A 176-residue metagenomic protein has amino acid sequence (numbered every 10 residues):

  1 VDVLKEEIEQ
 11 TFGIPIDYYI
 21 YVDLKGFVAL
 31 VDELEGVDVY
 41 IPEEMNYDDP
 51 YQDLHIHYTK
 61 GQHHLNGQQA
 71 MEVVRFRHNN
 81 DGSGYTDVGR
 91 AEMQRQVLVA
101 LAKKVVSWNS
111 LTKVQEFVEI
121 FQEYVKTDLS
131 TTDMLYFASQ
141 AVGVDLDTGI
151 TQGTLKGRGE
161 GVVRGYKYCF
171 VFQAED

Functional and structural regions predicted by a protein language model:
D2-E33, Q94-A102: CE4/NodB-like, metal-dependent polysaccharide N-deacetylase domain that modifies extracellular/periplasmic N-acetylated
K5, V28, Q115-V118, L135-A138: Generic structural signal for individual residues within well-ordered alpha-helical segments across diverse proteins
I8, F12-Y18, I56-G61, D81-G89 (+3 more regions): Second-shell loop/turn segments in exported
I16, D38-V39, N109-S110, L129 (+2 more regions): Secondary-structure boundary/capping signal
Y18-Y21, E72-V73, T151-T154: Structural recognition of the beta-strand scaffold that forms the well-ordered cores of secreted hydrolase catalytic
V22-L24, P42-E44, R77, L155-E160: Active-site-proximal beta-strand/loop segments in catalytic clefts of secreted hydrolases
V28-T112, E116: Flexible, polar/acidic helix-loop-strand segments at domain edges
K126-D176: C-terminal solvent-exposed extensions
